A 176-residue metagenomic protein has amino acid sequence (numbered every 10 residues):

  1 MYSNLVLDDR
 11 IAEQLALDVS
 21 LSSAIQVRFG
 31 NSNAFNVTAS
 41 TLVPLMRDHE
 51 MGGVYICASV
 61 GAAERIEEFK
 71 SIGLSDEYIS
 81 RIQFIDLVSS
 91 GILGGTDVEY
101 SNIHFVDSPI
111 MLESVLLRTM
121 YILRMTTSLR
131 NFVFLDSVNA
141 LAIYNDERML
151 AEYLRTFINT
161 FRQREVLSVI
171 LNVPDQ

Functional and structural regions predicted by a protein language model:
Y2-K70: Glycine-rich P-loop/Walker A and Walker A-like loops and their local beta1-loop-alpha1 context in P-loop NTPases
A16-L17, S23-R28, A142-I143, T156 (+1 more regions): Acidic, low-complexity intrinsically disordered regions
I25-G30, Y55-A58, I85-L87, H104-S108 (+3 more regions): Conserved beta-strand segments of the P-loop GTPase G domain that flank and frequently precede/overlap
N31-F35, V60-A63, G91-I92, N139-E147 (+1 more regions): Short acidic, S/G/P-rich loop/turn micro-motifs used as interaction or catalytic elements
G52, R81, L129-F132, F161-L171: Loop/turn-to-beta-strand initiation segments
A58-L112: Domain-start "cap" segments at the beginnings of catalytic or binding domains
G91-N159: Phosphate-binding/switch loop-helix module in NTP-utilizing enzymes
M149-Q176: Short, hydrophobic/π-rich interface segment
